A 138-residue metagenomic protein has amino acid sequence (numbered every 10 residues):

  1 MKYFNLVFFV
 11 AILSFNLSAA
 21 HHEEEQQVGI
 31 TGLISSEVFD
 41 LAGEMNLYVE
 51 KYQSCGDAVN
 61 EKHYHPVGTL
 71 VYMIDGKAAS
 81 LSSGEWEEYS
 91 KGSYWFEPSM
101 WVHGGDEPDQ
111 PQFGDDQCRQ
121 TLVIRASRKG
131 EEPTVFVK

Functional and structural regions predicted by a protein language model:
N5-N16: Bacterial N-terminal signal peptides
L17-K51, P133-K138: A short, N-terminal "cap"/entry segment at the start of jelly-roll beta-barrel domains of the cupin/DSBH fold
A42-G43, Y64, Y72, E87-E88 (+1 more regions): Extracellular/periplasmic catalytic domains that process cell-envelope and extracellular macromolecules
S54, S83-V102: Short acidic-glycine-tyrosine-enriched beta hairpin
D57-L70: A short beta-loop-beta micro-motif enriched in histidine and acidic residues
V67-G84: Glycine- and acidic-residue-biased ligand/ion/polar-headgroup-sensing regions
M100-E132: Ligand-binding loop in jelly-roll beta-barrel domains
